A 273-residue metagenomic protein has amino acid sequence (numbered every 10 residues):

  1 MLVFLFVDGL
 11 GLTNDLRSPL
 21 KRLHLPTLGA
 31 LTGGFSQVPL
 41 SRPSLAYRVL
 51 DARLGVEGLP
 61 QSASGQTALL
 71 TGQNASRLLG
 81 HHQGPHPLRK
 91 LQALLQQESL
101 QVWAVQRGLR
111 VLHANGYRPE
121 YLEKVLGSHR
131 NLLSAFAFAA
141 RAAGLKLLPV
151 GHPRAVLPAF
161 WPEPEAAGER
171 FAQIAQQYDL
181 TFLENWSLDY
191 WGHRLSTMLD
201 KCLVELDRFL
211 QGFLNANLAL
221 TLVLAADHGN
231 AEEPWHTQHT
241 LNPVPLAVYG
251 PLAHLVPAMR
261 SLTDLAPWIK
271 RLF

Functional and structural regions predicted by a protein language model:
M1-V3, Y178-F182, T221: Residue-level preference for the first positions of well-ordered beta-strands
F4-L12, C202-H239, I269: Metal-dependent active-site segment of extracytoplasmic phospho-/sulfohydrolases and closely related
G11-W103, P119-H129, Y249-H254, A258-L262 (+1 more regions): Active-site nucleophile/metal-coordination loop of metallo-enzymes that catalyze phosphate/sulfate and related
T13-D15, W191-G192, A231-H236, L255-V256: Short active-site-adjacent structural elements
L59-Q61, G65-H193: His/Asp/Glu-rich, glycine-adjacent segments that coordinate divalent cations and/or stabilize oxyanion chemistry on
L94-Q101, G168, L203-L214, A266: Short, hydrophobic/amphipathic alpha-helical packing segments that form internal helix faces or helix-helix interfaces
F138, A143-R154, N217-P251: Catalytic cores of processing enzymes, dominated by hydrolases/peptidases, characterized by acidic/His-rich
Y190-R208: Active-site-proximal segments of metal-dependent phosphoesterases and phosphodiesterases across multiple
